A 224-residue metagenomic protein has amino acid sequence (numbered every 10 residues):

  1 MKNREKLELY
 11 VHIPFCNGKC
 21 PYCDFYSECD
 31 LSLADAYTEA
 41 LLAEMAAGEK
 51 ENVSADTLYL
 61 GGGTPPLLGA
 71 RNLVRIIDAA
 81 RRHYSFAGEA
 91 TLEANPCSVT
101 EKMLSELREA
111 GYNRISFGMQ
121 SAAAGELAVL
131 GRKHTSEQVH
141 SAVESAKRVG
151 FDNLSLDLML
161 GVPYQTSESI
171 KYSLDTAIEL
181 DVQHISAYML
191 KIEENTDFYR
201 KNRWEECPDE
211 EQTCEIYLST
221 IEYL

Functional and structural regions predicted by a protein language model:
N3-I13: Immediate flanking context of iron-sulfur cluster ligation sites
R4-K6, S27-A47, S54-L224: C-terminal scaffold of the Radical SAM
H12-F25: Local cysteine-cluster metal-coordination motifs and their immediate loop/turn environment, predominantly Fe-S cluster
